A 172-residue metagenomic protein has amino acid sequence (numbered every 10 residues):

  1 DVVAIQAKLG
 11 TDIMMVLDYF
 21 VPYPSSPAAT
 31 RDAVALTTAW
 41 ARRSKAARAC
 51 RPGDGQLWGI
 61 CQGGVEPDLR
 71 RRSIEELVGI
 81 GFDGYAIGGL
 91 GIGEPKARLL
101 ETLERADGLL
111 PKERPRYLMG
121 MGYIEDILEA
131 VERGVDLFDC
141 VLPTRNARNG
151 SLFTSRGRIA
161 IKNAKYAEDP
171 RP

Functional and structural regions predicted by a protein language model:
D1-P52, I159, N163-A167: Non-catalytic, usually N-terminal nucleic-acid engagement modules in DNA/RNA processing proteins
A35-T38, A47, R51-P172: Glycine-rich phosphate/ribose-binding loops and adjacent secondary-structure elements that form binding surfaces
